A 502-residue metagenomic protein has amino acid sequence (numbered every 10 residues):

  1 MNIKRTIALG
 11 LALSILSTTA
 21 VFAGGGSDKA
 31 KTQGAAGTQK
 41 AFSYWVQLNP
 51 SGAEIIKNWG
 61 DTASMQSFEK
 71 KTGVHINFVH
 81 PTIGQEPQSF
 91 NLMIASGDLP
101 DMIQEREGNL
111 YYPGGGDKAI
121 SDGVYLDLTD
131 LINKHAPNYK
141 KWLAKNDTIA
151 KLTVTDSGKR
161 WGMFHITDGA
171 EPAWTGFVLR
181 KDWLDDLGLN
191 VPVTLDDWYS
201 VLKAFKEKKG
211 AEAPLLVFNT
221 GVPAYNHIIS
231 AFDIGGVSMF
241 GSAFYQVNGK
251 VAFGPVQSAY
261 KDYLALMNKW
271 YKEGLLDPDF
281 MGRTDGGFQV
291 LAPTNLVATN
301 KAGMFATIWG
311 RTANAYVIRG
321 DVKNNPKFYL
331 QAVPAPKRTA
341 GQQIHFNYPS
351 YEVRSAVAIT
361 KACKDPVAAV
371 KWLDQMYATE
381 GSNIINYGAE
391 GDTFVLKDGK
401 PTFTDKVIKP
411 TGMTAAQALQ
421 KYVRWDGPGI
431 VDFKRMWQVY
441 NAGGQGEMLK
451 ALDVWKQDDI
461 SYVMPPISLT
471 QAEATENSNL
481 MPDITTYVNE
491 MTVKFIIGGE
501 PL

Functional and structural regions predicted by a protein language model:
I3, L9-I15, A23-L502: Extracytoplasmic/secretory soluble proteins
